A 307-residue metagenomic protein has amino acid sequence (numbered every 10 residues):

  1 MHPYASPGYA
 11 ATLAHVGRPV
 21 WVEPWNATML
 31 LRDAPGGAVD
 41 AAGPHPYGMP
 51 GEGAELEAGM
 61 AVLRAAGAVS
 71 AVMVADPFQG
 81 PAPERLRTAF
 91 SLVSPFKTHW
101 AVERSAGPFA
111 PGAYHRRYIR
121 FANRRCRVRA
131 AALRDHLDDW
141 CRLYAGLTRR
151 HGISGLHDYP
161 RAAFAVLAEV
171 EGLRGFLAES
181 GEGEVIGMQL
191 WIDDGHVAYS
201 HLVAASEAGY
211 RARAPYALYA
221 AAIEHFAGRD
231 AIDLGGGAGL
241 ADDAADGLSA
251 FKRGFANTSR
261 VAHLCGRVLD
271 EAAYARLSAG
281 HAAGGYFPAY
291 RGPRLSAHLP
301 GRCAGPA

Functional and structural regions predicted by a protein language model:
M1-A38, G80, R85-V93, T98-H99 (+2 more regions): A conserved beta-strand-loop-helix scaffold within acyl/acetyltransferase catalytic domains
H2-A10, G17-R18, W25-T28, D33-G37 (+2 more regions): Active-site/acyl-donor-binding loops of N-acyltransferases
W21, M29, G48, S70-A75: Short, hydrophobic beta-strand segments that form beta-sheet elements in well-ordered domains
A42-G51: The substrate-binding groove and active-site-proximal loops of carbohydrate-active enzymes, especially glycoside
G51-E52, P77-P83, G209, G239-A244: Acidic-and-aromatic substrate-binding clefts and catalytic sites of carbohydrate-active enzymes
E55-F96: Non-catalytic accessory segments adjacent to catalytic cores
E57-G59, G172-L277: Aromatic (often tryptophan-rich) hydrophobic motifs at membrane interfaces
S70-D76, R129-A132, L177, A231-G235: A structural signal for short, well-ordered beta-strand segments and their strand-loop junctions that often border
